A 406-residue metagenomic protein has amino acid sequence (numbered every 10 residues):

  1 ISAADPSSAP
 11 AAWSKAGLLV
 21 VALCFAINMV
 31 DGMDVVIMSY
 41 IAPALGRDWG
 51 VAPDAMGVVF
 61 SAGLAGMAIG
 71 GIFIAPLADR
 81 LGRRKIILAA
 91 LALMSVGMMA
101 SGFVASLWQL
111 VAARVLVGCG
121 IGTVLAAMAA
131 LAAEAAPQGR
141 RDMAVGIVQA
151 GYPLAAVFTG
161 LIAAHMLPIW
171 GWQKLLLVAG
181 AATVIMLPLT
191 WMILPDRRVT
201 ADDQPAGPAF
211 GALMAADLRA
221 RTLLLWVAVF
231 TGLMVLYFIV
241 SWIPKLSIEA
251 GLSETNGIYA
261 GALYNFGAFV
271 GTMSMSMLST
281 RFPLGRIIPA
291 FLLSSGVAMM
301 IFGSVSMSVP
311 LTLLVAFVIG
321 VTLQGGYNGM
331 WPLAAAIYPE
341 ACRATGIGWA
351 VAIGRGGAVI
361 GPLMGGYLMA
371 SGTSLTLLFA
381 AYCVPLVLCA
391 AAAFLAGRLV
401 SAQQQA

Functional and structural regions predicted by a protein language model:
I1-M33: Cytosolic juxtamembrane N-terminal segment immediately preceding the first transmembrane helix of multi-pass
M38-S39, D217-T272: Extracytoplasmic gate region of multi-pass secondary transporters
G50, G82, F103-Q109, P137 (+2 more regions): Helix-breaking motifs and short loop linkers at transmembrane-helix boundaries and internal kinks in secondary membrane
I69-L107: Conserved MFS/SLC helix-loop-helix module at the cytosolic interface between two early adjacent transmembrane helices
L93, G97, W108-L116, P310-V318: Paired small-residue
A113-A150: Cytoplasmic helix-loop-helix junction between adjacent transmembrane helices in 12-TM secondary transporters
I147-M192: Helix-loop-helix hairpin linking two adjacent transmembrane segments in secondary transporters
A181-T200, C389-G397: C-terminal membrane-cytosol helix-exit motif in multi-pass small-molecule transporters
